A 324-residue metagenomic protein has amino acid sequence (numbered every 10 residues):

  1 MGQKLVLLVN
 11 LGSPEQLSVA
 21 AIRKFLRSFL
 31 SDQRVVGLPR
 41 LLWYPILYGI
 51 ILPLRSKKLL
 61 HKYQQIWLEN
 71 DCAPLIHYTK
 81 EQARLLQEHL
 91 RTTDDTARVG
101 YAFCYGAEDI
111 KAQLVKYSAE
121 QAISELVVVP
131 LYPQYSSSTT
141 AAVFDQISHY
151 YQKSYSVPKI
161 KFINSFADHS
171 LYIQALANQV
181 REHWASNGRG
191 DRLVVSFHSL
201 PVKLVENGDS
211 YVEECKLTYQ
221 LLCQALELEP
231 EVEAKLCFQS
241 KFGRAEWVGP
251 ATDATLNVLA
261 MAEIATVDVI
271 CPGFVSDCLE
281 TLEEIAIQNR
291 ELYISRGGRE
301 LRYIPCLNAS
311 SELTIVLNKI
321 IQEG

Functional and structural regions predicted by a protein language model:
M1-G324: Active-site-proximal alpha-helix that buttresses catalytic centers in soluble enzyme cores
